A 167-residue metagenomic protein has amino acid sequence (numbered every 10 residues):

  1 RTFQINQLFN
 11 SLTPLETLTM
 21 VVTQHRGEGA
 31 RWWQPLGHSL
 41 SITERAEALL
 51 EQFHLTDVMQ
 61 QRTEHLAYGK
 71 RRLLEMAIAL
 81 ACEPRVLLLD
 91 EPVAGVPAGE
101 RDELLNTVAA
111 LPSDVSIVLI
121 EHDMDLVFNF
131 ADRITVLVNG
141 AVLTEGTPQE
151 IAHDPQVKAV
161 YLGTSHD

Functional and structural regions predicted by a protein language model:
R1-D167: Glycine-rich phosphate-binding loops of nucleotide-dependent enzymes
